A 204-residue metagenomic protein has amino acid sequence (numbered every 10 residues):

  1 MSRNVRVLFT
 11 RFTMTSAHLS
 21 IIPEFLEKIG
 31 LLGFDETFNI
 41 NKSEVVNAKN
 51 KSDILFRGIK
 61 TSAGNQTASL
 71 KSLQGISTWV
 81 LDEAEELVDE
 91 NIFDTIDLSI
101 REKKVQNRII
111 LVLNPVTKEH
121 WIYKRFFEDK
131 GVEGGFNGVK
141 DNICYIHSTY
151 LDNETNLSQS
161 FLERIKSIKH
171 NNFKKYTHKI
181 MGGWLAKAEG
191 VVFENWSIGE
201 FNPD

Functional and structural regions predicted by a protein language model:
M1-N4, E24: Walker A/P-loop NTP-binding motif
V5-A17: Conserved RecA-like ASCE P-loop NTPase motor core of nucleic-acid helicases/translocases
S16-S77, W184: Inter-Walker segment of RecA-like/P-loop motor cores
T78-W79, I110: Hydrophobic "anchor" residues on beta-strands that sit immediately upstream of conserved functional sites
D82-A84: Walker B catalytic acidic pair
E86-N156, F161-K166: ASCE P-loop NTPase helicase motor core
N153-D204: ATPase catalytic-site recognition across NTP-hydrolyzing enzymes
